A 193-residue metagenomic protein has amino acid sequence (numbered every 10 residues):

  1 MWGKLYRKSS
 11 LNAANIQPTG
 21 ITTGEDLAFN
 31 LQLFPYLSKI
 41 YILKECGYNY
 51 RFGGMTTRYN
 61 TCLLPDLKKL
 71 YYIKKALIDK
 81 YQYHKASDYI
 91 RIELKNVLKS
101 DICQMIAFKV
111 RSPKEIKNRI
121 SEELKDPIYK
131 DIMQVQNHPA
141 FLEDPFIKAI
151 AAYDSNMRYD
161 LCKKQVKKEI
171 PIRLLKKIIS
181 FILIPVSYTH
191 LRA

Functional and structural regions predicted by a protein language model:
M1-L63: Conserved nucleotide-sugar donor-binding catalytic segment
R51-S187: C-terminal subregions of glycosyltransferases and related glycan-biosynthesis enzymes
T189-A193: Conserved small/polar residues in nucleotide/adenosyl-binding loops
